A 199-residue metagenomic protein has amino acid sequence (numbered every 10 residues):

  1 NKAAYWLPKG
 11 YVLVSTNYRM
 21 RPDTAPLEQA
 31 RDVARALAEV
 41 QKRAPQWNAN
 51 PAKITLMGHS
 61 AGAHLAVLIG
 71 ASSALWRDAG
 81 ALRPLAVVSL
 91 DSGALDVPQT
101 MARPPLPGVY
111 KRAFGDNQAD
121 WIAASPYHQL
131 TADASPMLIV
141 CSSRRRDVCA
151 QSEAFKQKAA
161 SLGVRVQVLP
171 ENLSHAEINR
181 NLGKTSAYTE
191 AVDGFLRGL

Functional and structural regions predicted by a protein language model:
N1-S15: Short amphipathic alpha-helix adjacent to the substrate-entry channel of hydrolases
V12, N17-R21, G93, N172-S174: Short beta-to-alpha linker loops that shape the active-site pocket of alpha/beta-hydrolase fold enzymes
R35-A102: Primarily recognizes the serine-hydrolase "nucleophile elbow" in alpha/beta-hydrolase and SGNH/GDSL folds
V97-Q129: Mobile cap/lid helix-loop segments that gate and shape the active-site cleft of serine hydrolases
P126-A134, Q151: Conserved serine/cysteine hydrolase catalytic core
D133, I139-C141: Short beta-strand/loop motif that positions the catalytic acidic residue of the alpha/beta-hydrolase fold
V140, E153-K156, A160-L199: C-terminal catalytic histidine-bearing segment of alpha/beta-hydrolase fold enzymes
R146-E153: Conserved alpha/beta-hydrolase "acid-adjacent" motif
